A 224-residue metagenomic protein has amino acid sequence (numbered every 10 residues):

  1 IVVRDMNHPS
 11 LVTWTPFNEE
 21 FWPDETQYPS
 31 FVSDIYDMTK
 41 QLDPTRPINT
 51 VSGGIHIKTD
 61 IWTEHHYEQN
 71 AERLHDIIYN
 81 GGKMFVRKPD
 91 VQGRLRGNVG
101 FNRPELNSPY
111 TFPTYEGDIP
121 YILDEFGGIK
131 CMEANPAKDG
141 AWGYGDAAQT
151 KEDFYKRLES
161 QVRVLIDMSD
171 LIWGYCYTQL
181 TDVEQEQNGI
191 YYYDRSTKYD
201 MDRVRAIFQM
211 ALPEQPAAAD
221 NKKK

Functional and structural regions predicted by a protein language model:
I1-V2, L74, V162: Generic hydrophobic alpha-helical segments
I1-W62, E68, D118: Active-site neighborhood of glycoside hydrolase catalytic domains
S10-W14, D37, N70, N80-K224: Substrate-binding clefts and catalytic carboxylate motifs of secreted carbohydrate-active enzymes
T26-P29, D60-W62, L74-D76, A134-P136 (+1 more regions): Short aromatic-enriched loop/helix-cap "lid" or pocket-rim segments at secondary-structure transitions that line
T50, T63-E64, L123, Y192: Structural signal for conserved beta-strand scaffold positions within catalytic alpha/beta enzyme cores
Y67-H75: A polyampholytic, Gly/Pro-enriched intrinsically disordered region
